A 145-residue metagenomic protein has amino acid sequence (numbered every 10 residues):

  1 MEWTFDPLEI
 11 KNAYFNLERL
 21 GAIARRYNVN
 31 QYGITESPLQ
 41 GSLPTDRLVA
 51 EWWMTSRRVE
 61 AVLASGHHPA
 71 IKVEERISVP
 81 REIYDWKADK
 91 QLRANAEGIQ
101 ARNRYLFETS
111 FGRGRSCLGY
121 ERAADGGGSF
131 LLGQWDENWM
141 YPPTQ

Functional and structural regions predicted by a protein language model:
M1-L8: Conserved GNAT acetyl-CoA-binding A-motif
E9, Y14-Q145: Intrinsically disordered, low-complexity, positively biased terminal segments
